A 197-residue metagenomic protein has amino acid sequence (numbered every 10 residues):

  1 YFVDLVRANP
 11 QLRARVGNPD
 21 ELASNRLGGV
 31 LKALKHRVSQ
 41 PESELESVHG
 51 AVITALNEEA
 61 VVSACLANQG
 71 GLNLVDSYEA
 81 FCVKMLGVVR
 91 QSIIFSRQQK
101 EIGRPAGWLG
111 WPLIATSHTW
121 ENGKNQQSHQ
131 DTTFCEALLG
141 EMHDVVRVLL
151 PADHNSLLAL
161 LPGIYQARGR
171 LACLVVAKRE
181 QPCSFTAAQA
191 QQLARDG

Functional and structural regions predicted by a protein language model:
Y1-T186, A190-D196: Thiamine diphosphate
